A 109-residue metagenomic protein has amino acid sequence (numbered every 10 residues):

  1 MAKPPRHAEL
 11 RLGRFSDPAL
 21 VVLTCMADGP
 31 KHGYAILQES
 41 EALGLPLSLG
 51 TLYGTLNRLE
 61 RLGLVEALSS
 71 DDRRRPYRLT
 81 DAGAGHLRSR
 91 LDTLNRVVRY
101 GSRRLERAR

Functional and structural regions predicted by a protein language model:
M1-P4: Long, low-complexity, charged/polar intrinsically disordered regions in eukaryotic proteins
H7-T51, D71: N-terminal helix-turn-helix DNA-binding core of bacterial DNA-binding proteins
D28-K31, R58, G83: Short, charged/polar surface micro-motifs in flexible loops or helix N-caps
L52-G54, R58-L62: Basic amphipathic alpha-helical segments that dock to polyanions
E60-D71, R78: Beta-hairpin "wing" of winged helix-turn-helix
D72-L91: Basic, amphipathic "hinge/linker" alpha-helix immediately C-terminal to the N-terminal HTH DNA-binding motif
R88-R109: Amphipathic alpha-helical dimerization/coiled-coil segments that flank or bridge DNA-binding/regulatory modules
